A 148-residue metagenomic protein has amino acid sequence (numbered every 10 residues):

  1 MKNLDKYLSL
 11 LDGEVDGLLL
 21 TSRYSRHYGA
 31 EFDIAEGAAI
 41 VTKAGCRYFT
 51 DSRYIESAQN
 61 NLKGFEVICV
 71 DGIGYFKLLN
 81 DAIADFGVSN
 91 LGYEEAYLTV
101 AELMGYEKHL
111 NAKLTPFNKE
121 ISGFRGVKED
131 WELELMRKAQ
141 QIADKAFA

Functional and structural regions predicted by a protein language model:
M1-F49, F76-G87, K108-L114, A148: Terminal domain-start leader segments
K2-L4, F76-A148: Flexible, acidic/His-enriched mid-domain "rim/lid" segments that flank
L20, D71, E94-E95: Small/polar loops that bind or transfer phosphate-bearing groups
R23-S25, T50-E56, Y97-L103: Short, polar loop motifs at secondary-structure junctions
H27, R53, K119-S122: Residue-level signal for pocket-adjacent positions within structured domains
T50-D81: Compact, glycine/acidic-enriched structural inserts
